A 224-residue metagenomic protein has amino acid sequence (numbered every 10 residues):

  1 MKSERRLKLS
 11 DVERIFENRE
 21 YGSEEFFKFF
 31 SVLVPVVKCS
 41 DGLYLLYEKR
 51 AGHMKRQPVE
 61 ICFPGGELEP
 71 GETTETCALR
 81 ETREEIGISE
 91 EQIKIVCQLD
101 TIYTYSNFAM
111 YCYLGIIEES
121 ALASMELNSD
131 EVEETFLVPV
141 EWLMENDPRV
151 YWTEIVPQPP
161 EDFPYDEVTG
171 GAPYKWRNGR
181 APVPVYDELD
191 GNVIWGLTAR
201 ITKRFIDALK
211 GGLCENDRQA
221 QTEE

Functional and structural regions predicted by a protein language model:
M1-E24: Entry/capping segment at the start of metal-dependent catalytic domains with acidic active-site entry clusters
K2, K8-L9, G52, T73-T76 (+1 more regions): Secondary-structure junction/capping motif
I15, V59, P182-V185: Short glycine/proline-rich turn/loop motifs
G22-F63: N-terminal strand-loop-strand
E67-I194, A199-R204, A208, G212-N216: Unchanged
C214-E224: Short, flexible loop/turn segments with low-complexity composition
